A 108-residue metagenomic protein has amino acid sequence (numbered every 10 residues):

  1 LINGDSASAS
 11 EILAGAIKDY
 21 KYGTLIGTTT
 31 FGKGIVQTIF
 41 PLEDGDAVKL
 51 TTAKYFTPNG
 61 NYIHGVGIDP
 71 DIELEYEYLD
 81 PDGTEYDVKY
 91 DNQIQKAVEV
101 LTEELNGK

Functional and structural regions predicted by a protein language model:
L1-K108: C-terminal "post-core" interaction segments
